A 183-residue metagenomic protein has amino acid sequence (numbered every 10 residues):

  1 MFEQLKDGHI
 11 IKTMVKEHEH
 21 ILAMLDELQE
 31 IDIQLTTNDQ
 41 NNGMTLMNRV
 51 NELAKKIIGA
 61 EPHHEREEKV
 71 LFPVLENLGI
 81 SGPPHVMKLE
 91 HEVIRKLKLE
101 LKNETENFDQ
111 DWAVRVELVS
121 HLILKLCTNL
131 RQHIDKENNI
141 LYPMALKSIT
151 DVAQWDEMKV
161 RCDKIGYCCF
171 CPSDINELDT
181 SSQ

Functional and structural regions predicted by a protein language model:
M1-Q183: Small-residue-biased structural context
